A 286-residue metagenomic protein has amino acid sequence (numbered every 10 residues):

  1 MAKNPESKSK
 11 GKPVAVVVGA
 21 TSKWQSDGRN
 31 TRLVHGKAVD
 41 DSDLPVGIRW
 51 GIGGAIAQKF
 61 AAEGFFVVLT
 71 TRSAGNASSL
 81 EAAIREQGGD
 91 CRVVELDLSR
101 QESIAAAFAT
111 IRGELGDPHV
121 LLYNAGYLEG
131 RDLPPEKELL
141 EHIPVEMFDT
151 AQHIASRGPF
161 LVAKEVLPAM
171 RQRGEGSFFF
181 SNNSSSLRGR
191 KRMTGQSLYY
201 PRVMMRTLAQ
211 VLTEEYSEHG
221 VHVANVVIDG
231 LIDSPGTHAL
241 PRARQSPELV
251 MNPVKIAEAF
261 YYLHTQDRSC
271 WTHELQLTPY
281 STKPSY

Functional and structural regions predicted by a protein language model:
P5-V68: Canonical Rossmann dinucleotide-binding motif of NAD(H)/NADP(H)-dependent dehydrogenases/reductases, specifically
G19-S26, T31-G47, H142-M147, A151 (+3 more regions): Catalytic loop of short-chain dehydrogenase/reductase
T31, A105, L128-D149: Conserved mid-core segment of classical short-chain dehydrogenase/reductases
G75, L96-A107, V145: The beta1-alpha1 cofactor-binding region of Rossmann-like NAD(H)/NADP(H)-dependent oxidoreductases
I84-E102: Rossmann-fold cofactor-recognition segment
A163-K164, Q210: A short, exposed helix-loop element centered on a Lys and neighboring polar residues
E218-D229, D233, A239-Y286: C-terminal helical subdomain
